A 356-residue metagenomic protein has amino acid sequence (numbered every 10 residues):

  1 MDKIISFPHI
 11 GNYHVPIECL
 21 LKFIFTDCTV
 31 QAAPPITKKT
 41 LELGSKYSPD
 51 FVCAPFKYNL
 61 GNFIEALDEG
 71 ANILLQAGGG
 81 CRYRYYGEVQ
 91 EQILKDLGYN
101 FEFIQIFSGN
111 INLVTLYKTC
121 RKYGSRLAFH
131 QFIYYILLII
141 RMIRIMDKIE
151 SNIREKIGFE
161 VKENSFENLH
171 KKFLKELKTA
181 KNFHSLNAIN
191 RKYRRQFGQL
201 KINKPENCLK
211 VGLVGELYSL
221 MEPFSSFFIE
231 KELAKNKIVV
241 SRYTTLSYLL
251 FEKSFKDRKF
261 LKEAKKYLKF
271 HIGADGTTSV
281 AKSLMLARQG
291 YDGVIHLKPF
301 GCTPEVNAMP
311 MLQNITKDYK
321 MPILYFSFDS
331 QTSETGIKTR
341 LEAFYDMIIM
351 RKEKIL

Functional and structural regions predicted by a protein language model:
M1-L356: An N-terminal assembly and electron-transfer interface module characteristic of large anaerobic redox and radical
